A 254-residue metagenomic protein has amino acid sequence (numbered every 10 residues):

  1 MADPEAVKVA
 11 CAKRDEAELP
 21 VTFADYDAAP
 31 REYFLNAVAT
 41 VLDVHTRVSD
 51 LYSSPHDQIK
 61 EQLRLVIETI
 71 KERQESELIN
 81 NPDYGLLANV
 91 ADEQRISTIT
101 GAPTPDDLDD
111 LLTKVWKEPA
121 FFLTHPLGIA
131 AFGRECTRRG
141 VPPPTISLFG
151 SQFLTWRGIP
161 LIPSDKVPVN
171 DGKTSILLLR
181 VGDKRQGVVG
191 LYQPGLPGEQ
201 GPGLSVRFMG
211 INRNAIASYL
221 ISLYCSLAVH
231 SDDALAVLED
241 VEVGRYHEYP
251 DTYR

Functional and structural regions predicted by a protein language model:
M1-L42: Assembly/oligomerization interface modules of large self-assembling protein complexes
K8-F23, H56-L63, G85, R139 (+1 more regions): Short charge-dense sequence patches
D25, E32-F34, L111-V115, Q152-F153 (+2 more regions): A general structural signal for short secondary-structure junctions and capping/turn motifs
A39-E118: Alpha-helical scaffold segments that mediate packing/assembly in large oligomeric complexes
T40, E118-A120, R157, A217: Structural beta-strand/beta-sheet cores of well-ordered domains, especially the beta-sheet scaffolds that support
V48, E72, G128-A130, V167 (+1 more regions): Short loop/turn segments at secondary-structure transitions that flank enzyme active sites
V90-F153: Extended, solvent-exposed, turn-rich assembly/linker loops in the middle of proteins
P144-R254: Sequence/fold signature of self-assembling virion shell proteins
